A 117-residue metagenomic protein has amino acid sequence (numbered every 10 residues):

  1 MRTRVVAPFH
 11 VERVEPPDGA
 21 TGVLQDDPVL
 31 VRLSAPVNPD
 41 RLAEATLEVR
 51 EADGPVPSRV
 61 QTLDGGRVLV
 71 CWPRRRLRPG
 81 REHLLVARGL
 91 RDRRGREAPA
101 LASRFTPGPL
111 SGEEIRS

Functional and structural regions predicted by a protein language model:
M1-S117: Acidic, low-complexity Ser/Thr/Gly/Pro-rich repeat segments typical of extracellular/periplasmic and surface-exposed
